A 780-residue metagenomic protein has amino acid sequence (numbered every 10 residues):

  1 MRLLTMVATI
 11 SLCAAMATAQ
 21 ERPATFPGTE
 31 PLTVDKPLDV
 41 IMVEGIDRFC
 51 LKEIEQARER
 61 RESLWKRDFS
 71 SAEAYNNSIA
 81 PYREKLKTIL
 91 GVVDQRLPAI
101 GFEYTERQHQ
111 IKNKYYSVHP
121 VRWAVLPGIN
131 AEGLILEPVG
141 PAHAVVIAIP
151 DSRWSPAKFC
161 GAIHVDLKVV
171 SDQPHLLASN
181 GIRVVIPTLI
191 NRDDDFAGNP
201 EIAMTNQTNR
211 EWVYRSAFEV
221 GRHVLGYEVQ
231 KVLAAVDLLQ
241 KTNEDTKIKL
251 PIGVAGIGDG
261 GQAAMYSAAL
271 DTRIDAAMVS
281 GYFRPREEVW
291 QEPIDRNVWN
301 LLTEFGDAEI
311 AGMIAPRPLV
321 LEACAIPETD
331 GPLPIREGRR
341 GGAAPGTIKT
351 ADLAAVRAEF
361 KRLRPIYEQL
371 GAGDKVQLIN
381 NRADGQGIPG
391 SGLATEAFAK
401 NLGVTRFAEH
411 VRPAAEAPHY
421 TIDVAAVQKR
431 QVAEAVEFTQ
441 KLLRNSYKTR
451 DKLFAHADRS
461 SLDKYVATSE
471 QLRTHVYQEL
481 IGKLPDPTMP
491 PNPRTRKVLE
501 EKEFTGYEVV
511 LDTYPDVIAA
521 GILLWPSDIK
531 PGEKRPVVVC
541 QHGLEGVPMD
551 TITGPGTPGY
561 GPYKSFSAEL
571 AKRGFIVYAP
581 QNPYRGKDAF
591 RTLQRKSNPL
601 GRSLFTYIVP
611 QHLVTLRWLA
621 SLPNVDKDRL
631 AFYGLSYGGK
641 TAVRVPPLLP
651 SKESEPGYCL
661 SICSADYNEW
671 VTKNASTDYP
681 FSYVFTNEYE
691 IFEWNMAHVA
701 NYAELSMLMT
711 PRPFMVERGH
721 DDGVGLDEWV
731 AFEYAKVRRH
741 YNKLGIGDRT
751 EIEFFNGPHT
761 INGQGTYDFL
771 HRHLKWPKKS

Functional and structural regions predicted by a protein language model:
T5-A15: Bacterial N-terminal signal peptides
Q20-A131, P141, F218-Y227, L233 (+8 more regions): Alpha/beta-hydrolase-fold serine-hydrolase catalytic core, especially in secreted/extracellular enzymes
I129, R153-A157, R192-F196, T205 (+14 more regions): Flexible loop/turn segments at secondary-structure boundaries
A142-N243, K249-P251, Y282-R296, K530-S621 (+2 more regions): Cap/lid segment of the alpha/beta-hydrolase catalytic domain
H143-A144, N180-R183, K249-P251, T272-A276 (+8 more regions): Loop/turn elements at helix/coil->beta-strand transitions in domains of secreted/extracellular proteins
P150, T188, A255, S280-G281 (+6 more regions): Alpha/beta-hydrolase-fold catalytic nucleophile elbow
C160-K168, A203-T208, E219-Q230, A255 (+10 more regions): Alpha-helix capping and helix-loop boundary segments enriched in small/acidic/polar residues
A234-M313, R617-A697: Primarily recognizes the serine-hydrolase "nucleophile elbow" in alpha/beta-hydrolase and SGNH/GDSL folds
